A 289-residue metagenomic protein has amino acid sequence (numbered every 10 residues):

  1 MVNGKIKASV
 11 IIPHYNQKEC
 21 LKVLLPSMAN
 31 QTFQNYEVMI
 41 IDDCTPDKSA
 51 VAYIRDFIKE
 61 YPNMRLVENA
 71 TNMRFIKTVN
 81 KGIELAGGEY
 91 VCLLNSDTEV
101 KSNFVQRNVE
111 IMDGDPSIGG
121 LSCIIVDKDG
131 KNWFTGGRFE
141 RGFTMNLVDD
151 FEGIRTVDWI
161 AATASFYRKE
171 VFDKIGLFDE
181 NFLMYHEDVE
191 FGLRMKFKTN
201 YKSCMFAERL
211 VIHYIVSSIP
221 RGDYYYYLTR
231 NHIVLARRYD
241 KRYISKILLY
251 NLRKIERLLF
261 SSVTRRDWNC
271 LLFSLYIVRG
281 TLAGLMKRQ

Functional and structural regions predicted by a protein language model:
M1-N30: N-proximal low-complexity "stem/linker" segments adjacent to membrane-targeting elements
L25-E68: Acidic donor-binding segment of Leloir-type glycosyltransferases
E68-A86: Glycine-rich, basic loop-to-helix element that forms the pyrophosphate-binding segment of sugar-nucleotide handling
V91: Short aromatic/hydrophobic "clamp" motif used to bind/position activated sugar donors
E99, F104-I175, N181: Acidic/His-rich active-site region of diverse nucleotide-sugar glycosyltransferases
D158-Y167, V171-G176, N181-L210: A short, conserved alpha-helix in the catalytic core of glycosyltransferases
F206-D223: Active-site donor/metal-binding and catalytic loop motifs of nucleotide-sugar-dependent glycosylation enzymes
D223-N231, R242-Q289: Non-catalytic, C-terminal membrane-associated alpha-helical segments of glycosyltransferases
